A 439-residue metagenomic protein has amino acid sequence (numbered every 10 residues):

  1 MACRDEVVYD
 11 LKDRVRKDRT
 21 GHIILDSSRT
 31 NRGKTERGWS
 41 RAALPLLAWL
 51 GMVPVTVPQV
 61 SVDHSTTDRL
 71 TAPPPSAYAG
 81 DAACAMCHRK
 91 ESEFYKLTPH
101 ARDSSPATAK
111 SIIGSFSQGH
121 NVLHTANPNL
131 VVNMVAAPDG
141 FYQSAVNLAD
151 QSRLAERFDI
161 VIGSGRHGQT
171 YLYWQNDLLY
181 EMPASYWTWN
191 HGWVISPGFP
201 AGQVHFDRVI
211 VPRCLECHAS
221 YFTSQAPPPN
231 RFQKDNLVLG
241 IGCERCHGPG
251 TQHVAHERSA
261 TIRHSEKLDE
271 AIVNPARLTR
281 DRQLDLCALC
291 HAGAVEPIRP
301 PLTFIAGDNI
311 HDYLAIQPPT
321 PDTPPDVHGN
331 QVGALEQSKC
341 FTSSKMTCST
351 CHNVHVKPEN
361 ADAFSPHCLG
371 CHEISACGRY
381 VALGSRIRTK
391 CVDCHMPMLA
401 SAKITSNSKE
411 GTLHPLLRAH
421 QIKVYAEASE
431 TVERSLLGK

Functional and structural regions predicted by a protein language model:
D10-D13, D18, H22, D26 (+1 more regions): Intrinsic-disorder-associated, low-complexity terminal segments enriched in Asp/Asn/His/Tyr and depleted of Lys/Arg
R32-L44: Bacterial N-terminal signal peptides that target proteins for export
A43-P54: Bacterial N-terminal signal peptides
V60-P75, A82, K90-I162, T170-L172 (+2 more regions): Primarily the internal scaffold of c-type cytochrome electron-transfer domains, especially repeated/multiheme c-type
S196-V211, S220: Extended acidic/polar, glycine-enriched regions that form or flank non-catalytic beta-rich accessory modules
